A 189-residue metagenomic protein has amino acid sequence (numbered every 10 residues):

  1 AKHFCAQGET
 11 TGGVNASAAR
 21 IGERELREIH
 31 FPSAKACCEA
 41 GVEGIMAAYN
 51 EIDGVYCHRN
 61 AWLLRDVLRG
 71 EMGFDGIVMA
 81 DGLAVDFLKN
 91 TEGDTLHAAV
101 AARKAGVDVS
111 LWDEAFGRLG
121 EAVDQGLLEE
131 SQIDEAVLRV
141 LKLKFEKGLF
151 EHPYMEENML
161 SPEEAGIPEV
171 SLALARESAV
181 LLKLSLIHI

Functional and structural regions predicted by a protein language model:
A1-I187: Glycoside hydrolase catalytic-domain context in secreted enzymes
